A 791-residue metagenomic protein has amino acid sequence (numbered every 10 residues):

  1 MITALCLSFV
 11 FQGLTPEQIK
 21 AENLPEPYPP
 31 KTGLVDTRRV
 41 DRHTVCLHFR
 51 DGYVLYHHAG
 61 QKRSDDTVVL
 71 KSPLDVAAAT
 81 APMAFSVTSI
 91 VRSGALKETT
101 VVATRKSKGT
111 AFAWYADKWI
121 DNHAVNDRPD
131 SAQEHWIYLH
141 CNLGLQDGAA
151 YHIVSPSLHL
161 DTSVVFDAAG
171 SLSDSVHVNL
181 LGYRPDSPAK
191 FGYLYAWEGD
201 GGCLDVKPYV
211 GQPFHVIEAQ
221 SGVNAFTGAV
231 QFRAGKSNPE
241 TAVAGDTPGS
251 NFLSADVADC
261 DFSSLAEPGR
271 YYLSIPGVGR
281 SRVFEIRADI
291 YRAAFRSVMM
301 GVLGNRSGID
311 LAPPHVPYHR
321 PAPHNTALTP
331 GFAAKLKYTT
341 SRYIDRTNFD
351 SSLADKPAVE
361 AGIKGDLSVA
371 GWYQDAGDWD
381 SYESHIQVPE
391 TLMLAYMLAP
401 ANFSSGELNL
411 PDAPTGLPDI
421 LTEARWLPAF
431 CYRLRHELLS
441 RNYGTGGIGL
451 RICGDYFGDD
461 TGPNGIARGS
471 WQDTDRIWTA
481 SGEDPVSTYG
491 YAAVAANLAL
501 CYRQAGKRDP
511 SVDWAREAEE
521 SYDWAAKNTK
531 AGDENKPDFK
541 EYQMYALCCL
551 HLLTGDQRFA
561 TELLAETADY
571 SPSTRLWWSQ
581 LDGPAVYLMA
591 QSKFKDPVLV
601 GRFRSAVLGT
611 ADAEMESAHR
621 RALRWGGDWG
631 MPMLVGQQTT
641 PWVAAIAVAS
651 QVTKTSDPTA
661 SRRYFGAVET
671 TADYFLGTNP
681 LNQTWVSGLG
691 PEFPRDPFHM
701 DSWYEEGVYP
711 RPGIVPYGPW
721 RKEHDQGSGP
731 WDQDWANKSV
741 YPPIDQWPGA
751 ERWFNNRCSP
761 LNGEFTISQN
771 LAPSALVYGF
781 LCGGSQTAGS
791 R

Functional and structural regions predicted by a protein language model:
M1-S8: Sec-dependent signal peptide recognition, specifically the positively charged N-region followed immediately by
E17, A21, F166-K190, R280-N325: Low-complexity, Pro/Ser/Thr- and charge-rich linker/hinge segments at domain boundaries
P29-R39, H43-Q133, I137, L181-G182 (+8 more regions): Aromatic (Trp/Tyr) and acidic
P129-A168, R270-G279, G783-S785: Ser/Thr/Pro-rich, low-complexity mucin-like regions that serve as glycosylated stalks/linkers or repetitive adhesive
N409-I420: Acidic, glycine-anchored loop motifs typical of Ca2+
P418-G447: Carboxylate/His-rich catalytic cores and anion/metal-binding grooves
S481-G482, K530-N535: Flexible helix-coil transition and linker loops at the boundaries of alpha-helical arrays
T567-T574: Solenoid-like repeat scaffolds
